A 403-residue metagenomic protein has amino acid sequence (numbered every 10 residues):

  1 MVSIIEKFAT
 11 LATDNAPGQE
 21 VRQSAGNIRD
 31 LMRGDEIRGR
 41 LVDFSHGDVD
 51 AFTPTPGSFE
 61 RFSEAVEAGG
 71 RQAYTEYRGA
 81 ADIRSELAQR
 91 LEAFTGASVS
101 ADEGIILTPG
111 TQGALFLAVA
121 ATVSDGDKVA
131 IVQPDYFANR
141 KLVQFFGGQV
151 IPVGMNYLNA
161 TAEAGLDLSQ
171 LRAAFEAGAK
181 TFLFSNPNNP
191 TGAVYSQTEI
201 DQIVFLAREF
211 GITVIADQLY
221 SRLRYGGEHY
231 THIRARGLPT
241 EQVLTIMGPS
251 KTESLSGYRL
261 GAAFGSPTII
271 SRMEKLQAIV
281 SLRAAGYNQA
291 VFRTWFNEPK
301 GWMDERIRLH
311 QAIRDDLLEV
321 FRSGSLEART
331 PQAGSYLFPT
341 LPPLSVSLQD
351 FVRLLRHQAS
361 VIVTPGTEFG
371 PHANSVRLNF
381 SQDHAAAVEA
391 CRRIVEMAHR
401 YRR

Functional and structural regions predicted by a protein language model:
I5-K7, R236, E241-Q311, E319-V320 (+1 more regions): Conserved core segment of the aminotransferase class I/II
A16-P109, L117, N297-E298, R400-R403: N-terminal small-domain helix-loop-helix segment of the aminotransferase-like
L41-D43, E327-Q332, T367-E368: Short beta-strand
R71-L206, R222-G237, L244: Conserved core of the PLP fold type I
F146, E209-F210, G324, A359 (+1 more regions): Helix C-cap/helix->beta junction micro-motif
R172-A173, S345, L354-V363, F369-R403: PLP-dependent enzyme catalytic core of the Aspartate aminotransferase-like
Q218: Walker B catalytic acidic pair
R293, H310-L318, A328-L341: Conserved glycine-rich beta-strand-loop-beta hairpin in the small C-terminal domain of fold type I
